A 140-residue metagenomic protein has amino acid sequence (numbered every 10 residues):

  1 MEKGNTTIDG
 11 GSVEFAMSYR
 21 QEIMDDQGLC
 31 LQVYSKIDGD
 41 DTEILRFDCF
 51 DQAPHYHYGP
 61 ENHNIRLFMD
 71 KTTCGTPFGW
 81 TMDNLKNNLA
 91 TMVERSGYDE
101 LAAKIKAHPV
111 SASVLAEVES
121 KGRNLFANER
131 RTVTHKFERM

Functional and structural regions predicted by a protein language model:
E2, I8-D9, D26, H57 (+2 more regions): Intrinsically disordered, low-complexity segments enriched in small/polar residues
E2-K3, G10, T91, A116 (+1 more regions): Long, contiguous binding/interaction regions
G4-C49: Amphipathic, interaction-prone secondary-structure segments
N5, N64-R66, G75, G79 (+5 more regions): Intrinsically disordered, low-complexity regions
D25-Q27, V33, T42-I44, G59 (+1 more regions): Contiguous hydrophobic segments
D41-R95: An exposed acidic His-Trp-rich patch
E94-M140: C-terminal charged interaction modules
